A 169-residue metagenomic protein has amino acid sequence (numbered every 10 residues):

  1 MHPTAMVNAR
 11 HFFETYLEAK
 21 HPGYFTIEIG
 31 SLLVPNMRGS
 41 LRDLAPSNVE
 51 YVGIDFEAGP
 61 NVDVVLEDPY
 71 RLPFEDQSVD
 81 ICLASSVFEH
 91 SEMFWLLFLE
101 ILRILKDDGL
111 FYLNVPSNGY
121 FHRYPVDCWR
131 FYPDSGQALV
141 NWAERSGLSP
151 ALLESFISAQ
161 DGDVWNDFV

Functional and structural regions predicted by a protein language model:
M1-K20: Class I SAM-dependent methyltransferase Rossmann-like catalytic core, especially the SAM/SAH-binding loop
V7-F12, L32-M37, A45-N48, F111-Y112 (+2 more regions): Short amphipathic alpha-helical surface micro-motifs
N8-F12, I29, Y120, W165: Extended interaction regions within the primary functional domain
L17-A19, L41-L44, W142-S149: Alpha-helix termini
E18-L33, W129-Q137: Conserved long hydrophobic alpha-helices within structured protein cores
Y24-H122: Conserved SAM-binding loop
L83, E92-V169: S-adenosyl-L-methionine-dependent methyltransferase catalytic module, highlighting the catalytic core
